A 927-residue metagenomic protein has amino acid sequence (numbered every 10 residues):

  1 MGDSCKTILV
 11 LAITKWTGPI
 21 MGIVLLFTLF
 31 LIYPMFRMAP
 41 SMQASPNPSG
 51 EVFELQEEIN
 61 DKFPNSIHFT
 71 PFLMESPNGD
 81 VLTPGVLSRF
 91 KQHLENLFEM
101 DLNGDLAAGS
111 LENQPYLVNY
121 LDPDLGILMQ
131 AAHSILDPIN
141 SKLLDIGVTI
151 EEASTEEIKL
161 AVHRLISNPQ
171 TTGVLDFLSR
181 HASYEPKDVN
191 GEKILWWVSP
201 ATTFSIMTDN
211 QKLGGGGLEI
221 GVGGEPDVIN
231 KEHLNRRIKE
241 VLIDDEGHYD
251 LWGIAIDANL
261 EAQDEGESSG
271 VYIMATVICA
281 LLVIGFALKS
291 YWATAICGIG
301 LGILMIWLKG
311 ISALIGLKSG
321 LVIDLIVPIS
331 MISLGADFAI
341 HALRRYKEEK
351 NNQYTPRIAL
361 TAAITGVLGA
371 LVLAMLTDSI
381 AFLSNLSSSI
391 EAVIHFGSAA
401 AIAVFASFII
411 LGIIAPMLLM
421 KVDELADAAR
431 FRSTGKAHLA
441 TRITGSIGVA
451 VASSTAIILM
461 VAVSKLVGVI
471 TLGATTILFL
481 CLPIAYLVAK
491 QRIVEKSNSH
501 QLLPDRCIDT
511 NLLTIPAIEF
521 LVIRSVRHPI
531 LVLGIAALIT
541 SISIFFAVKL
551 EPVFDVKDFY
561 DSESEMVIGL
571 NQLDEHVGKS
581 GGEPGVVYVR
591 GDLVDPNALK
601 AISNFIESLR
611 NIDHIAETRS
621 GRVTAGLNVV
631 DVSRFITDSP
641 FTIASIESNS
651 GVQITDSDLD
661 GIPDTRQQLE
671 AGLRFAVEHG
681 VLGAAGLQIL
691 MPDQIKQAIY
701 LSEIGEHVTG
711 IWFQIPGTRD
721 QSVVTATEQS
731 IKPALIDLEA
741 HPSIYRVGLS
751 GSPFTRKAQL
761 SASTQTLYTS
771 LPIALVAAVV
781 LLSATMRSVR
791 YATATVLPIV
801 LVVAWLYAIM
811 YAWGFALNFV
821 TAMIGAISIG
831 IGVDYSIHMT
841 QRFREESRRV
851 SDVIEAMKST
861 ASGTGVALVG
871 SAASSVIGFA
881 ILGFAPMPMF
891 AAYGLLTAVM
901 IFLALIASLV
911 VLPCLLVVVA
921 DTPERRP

Functional and structural regions predicted by a protein language model:
M1-W292, A426-Y768, P772, D921-P923: Feature of extramembrane
T14, G216, N259, Q263-K318 (+5 more regions): Interfacial segments of transmembrane alpha-helices in multi-pass membrane proteins
P19-F27, Y272-A280, L301, M305 (+11 more regions): Hydrophobic alpha-helical transmembrane segments in multi-pass membrane proteins
P34, V283, V372-A415, L419-L425 (+4 more regions): Hydrophobic, glycine/alanine-rich multi-pass transmembrane helices and their short helix-loop junctions in large
M42-N47, S290-I299, L314-M331, N385-A401 (+4 more regions): Membrane-water interface of transmembrane alpha-helices in multipass transporters/channels
E261, E265-V271, F338, N351-S388 (+5 more regions): Pore- and gate-forming transmembrane helices of large, multi-pass membrane proteins
S330-N351, L371, T377-I380, F408-A415 (+5 more regions): Short helical (or helix-break) motifs at transmembrane helix termini and adjacent helical loops in multi-pass membrane
E706-T709, Q714-P927: C-terminal transmembrane helical bundles of large multi-pass transporters and their helix-start/helix-kink determinants
